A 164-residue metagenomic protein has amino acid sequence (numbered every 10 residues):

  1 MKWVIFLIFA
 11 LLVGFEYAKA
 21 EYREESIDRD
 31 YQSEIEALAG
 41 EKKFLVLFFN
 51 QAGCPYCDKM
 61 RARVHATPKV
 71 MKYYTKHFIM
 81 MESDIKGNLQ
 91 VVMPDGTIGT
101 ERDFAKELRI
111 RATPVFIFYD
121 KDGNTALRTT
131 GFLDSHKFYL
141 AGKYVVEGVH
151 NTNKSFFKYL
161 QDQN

Functional and structural regions predicted by a protein language model:
V4-L12: Sec-dependent N-terminal signal peptides
K19-I27, I35, R109-R111, A126-T130 (+1 more regions): Non-globular targeting/processing and membrane-anchoring segments
S26, M71-G99: Thiol-based oxidoreductase modules, predominantly thioredoxin-like and allied folds used for disulfide exchange
G40-P55: Short active-site neighborhood of thiol/selenol oxidoreductases, capturing the structured segment around
Q51-Y56, I85-L89, G123-N124: Solvent-exposed loop/turn segments at secondary-structure junctions within structured extracellular/periplasmic domains
A52-K59, K106, P114-I117: C-type cytochrome heme c attachment motif
D58-Y73: Typically the conserved alpha-helix immediately C-terminal to a functionally engaged Cys/Sec in thioredoxin-like
F104, A112-R128: A short, hydrophobic beta-strand/beta-hairpin element that forms part of a small beta-sheet core
